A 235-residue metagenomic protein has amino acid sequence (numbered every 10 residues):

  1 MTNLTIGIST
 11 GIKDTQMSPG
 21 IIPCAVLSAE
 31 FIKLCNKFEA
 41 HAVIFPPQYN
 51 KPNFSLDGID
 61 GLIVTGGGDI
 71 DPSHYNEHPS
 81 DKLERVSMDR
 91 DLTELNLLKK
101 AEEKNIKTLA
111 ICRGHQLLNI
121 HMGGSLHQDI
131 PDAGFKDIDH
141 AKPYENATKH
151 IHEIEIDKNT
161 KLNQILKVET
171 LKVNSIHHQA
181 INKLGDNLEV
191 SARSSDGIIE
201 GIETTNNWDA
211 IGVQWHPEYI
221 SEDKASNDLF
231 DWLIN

Functional and structural regions predicted by a protein language model:
M1-L109, I120, H127, P131-I165 (+6 more regions): N-terminal beta1-alpha1 cap of cysteine-dependent amidohydrolase-like domains
C112: Conserved G/P- and acidic residue-centered "switch" motifs that form tight phosphate/ATP-binding loops in soluble
H115-L118: Hydrophobic, aromatic-enriched interface-forming segments
I211-Q214: Active-site-proximal beta-strand elements of phosphoester/diester hydrolases
